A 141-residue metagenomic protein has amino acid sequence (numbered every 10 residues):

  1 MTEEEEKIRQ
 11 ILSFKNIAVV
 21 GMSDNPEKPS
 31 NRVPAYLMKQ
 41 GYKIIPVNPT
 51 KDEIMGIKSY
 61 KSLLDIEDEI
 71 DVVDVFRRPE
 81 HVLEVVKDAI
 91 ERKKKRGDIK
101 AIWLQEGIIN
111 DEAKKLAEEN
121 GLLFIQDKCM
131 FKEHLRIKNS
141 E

Functional and structural regions predicted by a protein language model:
M1-S13: Short N-terminal or domain-adjacent regulatory/targeting segments
A18-V20: Conserved beta-strand elements of the Class I
S23-K28, A35-M55: NAD(P)-binding Rossmann-fold cofactor-contacting core
Q40-Y42, K93-K100, N120-L122: A short helix->loop->beta-strand "cap" motif at the edges of active sites that frequently abuts
I54-I57, I70-D71, K132-S140: Short, charged, surface-exposed secondary-structure boundary motifs
L63-I108: Mid-chain, well-packed structural core segment of small domains
E106-H134: Rossmann-fold NAD(P)-binding glycine/threonine-rich loop
